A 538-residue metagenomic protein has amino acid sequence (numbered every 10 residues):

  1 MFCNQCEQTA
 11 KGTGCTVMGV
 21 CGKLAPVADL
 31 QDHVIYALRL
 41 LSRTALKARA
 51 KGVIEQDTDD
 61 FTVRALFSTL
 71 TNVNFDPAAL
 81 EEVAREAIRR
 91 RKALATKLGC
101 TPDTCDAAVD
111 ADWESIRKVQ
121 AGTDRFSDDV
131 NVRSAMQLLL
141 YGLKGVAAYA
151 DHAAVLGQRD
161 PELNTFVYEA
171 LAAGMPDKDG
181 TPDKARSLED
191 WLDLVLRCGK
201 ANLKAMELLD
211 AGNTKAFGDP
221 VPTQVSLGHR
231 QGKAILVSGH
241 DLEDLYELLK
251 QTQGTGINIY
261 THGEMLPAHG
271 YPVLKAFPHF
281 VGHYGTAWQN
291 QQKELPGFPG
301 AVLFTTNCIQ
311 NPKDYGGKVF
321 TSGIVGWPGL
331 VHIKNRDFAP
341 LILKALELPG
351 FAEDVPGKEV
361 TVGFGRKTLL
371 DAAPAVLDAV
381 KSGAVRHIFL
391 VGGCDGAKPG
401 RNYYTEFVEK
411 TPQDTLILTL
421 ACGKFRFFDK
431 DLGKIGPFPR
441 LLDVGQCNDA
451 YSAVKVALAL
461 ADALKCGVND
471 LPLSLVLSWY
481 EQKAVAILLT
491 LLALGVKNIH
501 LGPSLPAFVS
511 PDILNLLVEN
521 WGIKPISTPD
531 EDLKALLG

Functional and structural regions predicted by a protein language model:
M1-A10, C15, K23-V27, Q31 (+2 more regions): Anaerobic metallocofactor- and corrinoid-dependent redox/one-carbon enzyme cores, especially those from methanogenesis
M1-Y271, P296, C394-K398, T411 (+2 more regions): Catalytic cofactor-binding cores of redox enzymes
